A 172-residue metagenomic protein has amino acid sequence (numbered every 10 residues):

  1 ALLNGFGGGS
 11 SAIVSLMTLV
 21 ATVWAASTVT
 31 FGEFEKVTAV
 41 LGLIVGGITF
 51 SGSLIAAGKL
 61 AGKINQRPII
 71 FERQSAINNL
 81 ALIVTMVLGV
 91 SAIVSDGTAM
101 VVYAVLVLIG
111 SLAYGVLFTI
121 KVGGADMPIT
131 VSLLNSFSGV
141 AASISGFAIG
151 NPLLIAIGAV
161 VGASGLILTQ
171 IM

Functional and structural regions predicted by a protein language model:
A1-M172: Hydrophobic packing and interface segments
